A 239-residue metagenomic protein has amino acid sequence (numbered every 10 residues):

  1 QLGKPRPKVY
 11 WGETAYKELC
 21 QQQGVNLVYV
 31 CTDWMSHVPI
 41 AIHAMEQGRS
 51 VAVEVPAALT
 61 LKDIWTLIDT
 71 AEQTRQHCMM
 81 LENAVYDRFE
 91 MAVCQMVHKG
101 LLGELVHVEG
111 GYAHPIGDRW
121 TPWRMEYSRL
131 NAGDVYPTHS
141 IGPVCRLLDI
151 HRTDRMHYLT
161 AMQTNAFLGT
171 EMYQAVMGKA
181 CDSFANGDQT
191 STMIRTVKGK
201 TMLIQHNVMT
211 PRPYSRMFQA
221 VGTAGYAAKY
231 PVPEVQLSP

Functional and structural regions predicted by a protein language model:
Q1-K4: N-terminal Rossmann-like dinucleotide-binding module
P7, N26: Conserved acidic residues
K8-T14: Short acidic-hydrophobic, aromatic-tinged amphipathic segments that line or gate anion-handling sites
Y16-Q23: Short amphipathic alpha-helix with an adjacent loop that forms part of the alpha/beta core around
L27, D33-W34, V38-Y86, G100: Beta-strand-loop-alpha-helix segment that lines the small-molecule cofactor/substrate pocket of alpha/beta enzymes
T32-D33, H206: Short glycine-/small-residue-rich Rossmann-like dinucleotide-binding loops
T74-M79, A84-F184: Predominantly a Rossmann-like dinucleotide-binding segment in NAD(P)-dependent oxidoreductases
C181-G187, V197-P239: NAD(P)-dinucleotide binding in Rossmann-like oxidoreductases
